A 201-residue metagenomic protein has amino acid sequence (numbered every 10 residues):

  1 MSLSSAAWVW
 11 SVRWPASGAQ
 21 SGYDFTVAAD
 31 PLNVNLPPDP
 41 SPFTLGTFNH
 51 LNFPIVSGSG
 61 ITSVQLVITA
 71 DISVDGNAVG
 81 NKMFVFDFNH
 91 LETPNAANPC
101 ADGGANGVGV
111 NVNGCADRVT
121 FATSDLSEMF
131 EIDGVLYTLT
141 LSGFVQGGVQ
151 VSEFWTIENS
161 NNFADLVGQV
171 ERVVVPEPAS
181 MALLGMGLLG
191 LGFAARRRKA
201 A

Functional and structural regions predicted by a protein language model:
M1-V174: Mature extracellular "passenger" or substrate-interacting domains of secreted, surface-exposed proteins
S4-S5, E177-S180, G192-F193: N-terminal cationic amphipathic segment used for targeting or macromolecule association
T138, L191-A194: Short, electropositive, low-hydrophobicity segments enriched in small/polar residues
D165-L188, A201: Short, threonine-centered small-residue motifs that mark membrane-proximal processing/anchoring sites and TM-junction
F193-A201: C-terminal membrane-anchoring or membrane-association module
